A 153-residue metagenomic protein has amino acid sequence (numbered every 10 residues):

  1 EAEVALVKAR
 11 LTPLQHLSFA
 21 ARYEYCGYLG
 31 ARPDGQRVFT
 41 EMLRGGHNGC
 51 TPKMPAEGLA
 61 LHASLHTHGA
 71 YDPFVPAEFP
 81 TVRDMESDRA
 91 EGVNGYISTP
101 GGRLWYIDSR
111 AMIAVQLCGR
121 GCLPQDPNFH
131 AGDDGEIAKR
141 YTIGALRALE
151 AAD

Functional and structural regions predicted by a protein language model:
E1, T51-A63, T67-D153: Active-site-proximal loop/helix of nucleotide/amide-processing enzymes and allied scaffolds
E1-T40: N-terminal secretory signal peptides
Q15-Y25, C50-A56, A152: Short low-complexity stretches enriched in small and charged residues
G45-G46: Catalytic phosphate/metal-binding cores of nucleic-acid and nucleotide-processing enzymes, i.e., regions that mediate
